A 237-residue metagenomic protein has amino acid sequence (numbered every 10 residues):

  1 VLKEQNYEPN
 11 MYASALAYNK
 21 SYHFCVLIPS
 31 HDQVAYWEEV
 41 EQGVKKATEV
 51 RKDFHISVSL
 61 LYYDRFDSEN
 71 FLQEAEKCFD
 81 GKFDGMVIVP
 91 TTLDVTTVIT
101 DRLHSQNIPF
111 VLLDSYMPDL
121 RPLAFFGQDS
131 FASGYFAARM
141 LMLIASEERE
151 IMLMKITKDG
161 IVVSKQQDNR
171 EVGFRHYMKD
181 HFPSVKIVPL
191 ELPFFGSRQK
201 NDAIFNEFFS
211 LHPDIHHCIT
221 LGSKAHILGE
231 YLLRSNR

Functional and structural regions predicted by a protein language model:
K3-V34: N-terminal helix-turn-helix/winged-helix DNA-binding helices and compositionally similar short basic alpha-helical
L27-P29, L113, M154-I156, I219: Short hydrophobic segments within beta-strands
A35-R51, S133-A137, S164-V185, K200 (+1 more regions): Short, solvent-exposed amphipathic alpha-helices that sit in or adjacent to ligand/effector-binding or catalytic
T48-S68, M152, R175-R198, R237: Short beta-strand elements in bilobed, periplasmic/extracellular small-molecule ligand-binding domains
K52-F83, V87-L93: Central regulatory/effector-binding core of bacterial HTH transcription factors
M86-H104, V188-R237: Hydrophobic alpha-helical
T92-A132: Flexible loop/hinge segments that line or gate small-molecule binding clefts
F125-M152, N201-A203: Hydrophobic alpha-helical segments within soluble ligand-binding/sensing domains
